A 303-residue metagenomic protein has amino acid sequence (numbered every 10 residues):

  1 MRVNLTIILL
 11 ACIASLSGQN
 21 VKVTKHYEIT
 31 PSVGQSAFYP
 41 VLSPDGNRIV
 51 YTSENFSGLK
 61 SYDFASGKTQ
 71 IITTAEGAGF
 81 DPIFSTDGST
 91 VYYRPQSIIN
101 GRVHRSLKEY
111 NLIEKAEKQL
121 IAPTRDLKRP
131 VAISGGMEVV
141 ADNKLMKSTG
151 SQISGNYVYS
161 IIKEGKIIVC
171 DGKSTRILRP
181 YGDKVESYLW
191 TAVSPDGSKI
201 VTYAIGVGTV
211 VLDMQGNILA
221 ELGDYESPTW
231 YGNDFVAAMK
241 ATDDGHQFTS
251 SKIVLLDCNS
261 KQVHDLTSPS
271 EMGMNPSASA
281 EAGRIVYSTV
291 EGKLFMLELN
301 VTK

Functional and structural regions predicted by a protein language model:
M1-L5: Positively charged n-region of N-terminal signal peptides that target proteins for export
I8-L9, Y92: Serine/threonine-rich, low-complexity intrinsically disordered segments
L10-S17: Hydrophobic h-region of N-terminal signal peptides that target proteins for export in Gram-negative bacteria
Q19-K303: Sequence signature of WD/YWTD-type beta-propeller architectures
